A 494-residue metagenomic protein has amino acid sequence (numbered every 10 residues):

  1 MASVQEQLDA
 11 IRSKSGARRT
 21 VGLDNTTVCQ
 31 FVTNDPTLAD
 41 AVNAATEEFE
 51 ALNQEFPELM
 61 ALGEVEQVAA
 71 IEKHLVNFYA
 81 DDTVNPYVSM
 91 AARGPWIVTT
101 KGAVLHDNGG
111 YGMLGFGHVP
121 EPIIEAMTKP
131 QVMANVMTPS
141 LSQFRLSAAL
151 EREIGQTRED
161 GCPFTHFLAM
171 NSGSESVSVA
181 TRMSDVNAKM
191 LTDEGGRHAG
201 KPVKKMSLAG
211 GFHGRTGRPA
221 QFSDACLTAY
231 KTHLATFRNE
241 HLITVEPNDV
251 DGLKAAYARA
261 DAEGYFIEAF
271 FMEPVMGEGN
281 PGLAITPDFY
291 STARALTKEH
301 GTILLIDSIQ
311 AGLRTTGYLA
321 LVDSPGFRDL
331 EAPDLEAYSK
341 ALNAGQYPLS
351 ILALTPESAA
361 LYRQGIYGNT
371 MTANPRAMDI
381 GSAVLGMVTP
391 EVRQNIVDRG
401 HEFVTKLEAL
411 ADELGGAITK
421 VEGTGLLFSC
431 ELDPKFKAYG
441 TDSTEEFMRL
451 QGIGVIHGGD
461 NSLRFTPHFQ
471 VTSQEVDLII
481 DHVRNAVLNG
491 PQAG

Functional and structural regions predicted by a protein language model:
M1-F164: N-terminal glycine-rich, Lys/His-bearing helix-loop that initiates the first secondary-structure elements of many
M1-V21, L114-G117, E151-M272, M276 (+1 more regions): PLP-dependent aspartate aminotransferase-fold enzymes
A2-S3, A10, K14, P390 (+1 more regions): PLP-dependent enzyme catalytic core of the Aspartate aminotransferase-like
R215-P219, F327-L361, A373-M378: Active-site PLP attachment segment
E273-T286, G301-F327: Conserved PLP phosphate-binding loop immediately N-terminal to the Schiff-base lysine helix in PLP-dependent enzymes
N280, M371, C430-K435, G454-V483: Conserved PLP-binding active-site segment of the aspartate aminotransferase-like
A373-N395, R399: Structural motif of enzymes handling amino- and sulfur-group chemistry
G400-V404, L414-F447, F469-T472: Conserved PLP-binding catalytic core of the aspartate aminotransferase-like
